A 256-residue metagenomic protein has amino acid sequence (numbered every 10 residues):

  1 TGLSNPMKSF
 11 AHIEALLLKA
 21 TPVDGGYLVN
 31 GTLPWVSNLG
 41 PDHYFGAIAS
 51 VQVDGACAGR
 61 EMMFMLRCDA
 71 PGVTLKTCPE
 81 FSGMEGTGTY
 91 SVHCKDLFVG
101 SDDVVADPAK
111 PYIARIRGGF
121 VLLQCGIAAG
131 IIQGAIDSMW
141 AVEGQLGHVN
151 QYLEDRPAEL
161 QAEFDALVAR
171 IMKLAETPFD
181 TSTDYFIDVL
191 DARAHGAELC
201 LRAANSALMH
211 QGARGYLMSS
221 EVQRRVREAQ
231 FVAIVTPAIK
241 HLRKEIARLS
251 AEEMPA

Functional and structural regions predicted by a protein language model:
T1-S37, P41: Glycine-rich flavin
T1-S4, V73-T77: Short Pro/Gly-enriched beta-strand edge/turn motifs at strand-loop
T32-A70: DPxDG-like acidic metal-binding loop motif
P34-L39, F120-V121, V232: Glycine-rich phosphate/pyrophosphate-binding beta-alpha loops
P79-D165: Glycine-rich beta->alpha junctions and the first turn(s) of the following alpha-helix
G130, A158-D165, L190, A194-L201 (+1 more regions): Generic structural signal for well-ordered, non-transmembrane alpha-helical segments in soluble/cytosolic regions
D165-E198, N205-L217: C-terminal helix-coil-helix/basic helical segment that borders enzyme active sites and/or dimer interfaces and provides
R214-A256: Glycine-rich phosphate/cofactor-binding loops in nucleotide/flavin-utilizing enzymes
